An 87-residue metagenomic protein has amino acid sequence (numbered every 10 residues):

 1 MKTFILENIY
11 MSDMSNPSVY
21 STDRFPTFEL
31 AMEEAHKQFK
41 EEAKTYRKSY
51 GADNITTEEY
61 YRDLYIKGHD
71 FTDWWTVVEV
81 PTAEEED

Functional and structural regions predicted by a protein language model:
M1-S21: Short aromatic-glycine-(Arg/Gly/Cys) micro-motifs in beta-strand/loop hairpins
I5, M11, R24, E29 (+3 more regions): Serine/threonine-rich, low-complexity intrinsically disordered segments
N8, E29-M32, A43, W75: Prokaryotic Sec-type signal peptides and long signal-anchor helices with extended Leu/Ile/Val-rich h-regions
M14, F28, L64-I66: Generic structural signal for short, flexible, solvent-exposed coil/loop and linker residues
N16-E33, K37: A short, exposed loop/beta-hairpin motif centered on an aromatic-Gly-Thr core
K37-D87: Short, mixed-charge low-complexity intrinsically disordered segments
